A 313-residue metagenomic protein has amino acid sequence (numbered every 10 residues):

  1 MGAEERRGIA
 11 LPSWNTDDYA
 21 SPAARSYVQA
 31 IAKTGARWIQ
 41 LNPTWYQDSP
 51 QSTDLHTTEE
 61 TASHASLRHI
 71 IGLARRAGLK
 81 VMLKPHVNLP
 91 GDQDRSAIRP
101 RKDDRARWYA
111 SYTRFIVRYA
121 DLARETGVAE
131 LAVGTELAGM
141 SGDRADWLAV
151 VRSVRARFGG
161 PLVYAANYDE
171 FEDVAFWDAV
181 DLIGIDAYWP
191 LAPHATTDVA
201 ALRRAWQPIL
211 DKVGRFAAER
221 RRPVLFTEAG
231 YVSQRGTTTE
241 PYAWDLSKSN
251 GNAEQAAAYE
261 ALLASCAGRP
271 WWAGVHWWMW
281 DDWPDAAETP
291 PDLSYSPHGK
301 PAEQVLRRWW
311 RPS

Functional and structural regions predicted by a protein language model:
M1-I31: Boundary/entry segment of secreted carbohydrate-active catalytic domains
G2, Y19, P241-W244, A256-Y259 (+2 more regions): Aromatic-rich peripheral "rim/lid" segments of glycoside hydrolase catalytic domains that contact and position glycan
P12-D18, S52-H64, R101-T113, G134-S141 (+3 more regions): The substrate-binding groove and active-site-proximal loops of carbohydrate-active enzymes, especially glycoside
P22-Y27, R114-Y119, A166-A175, I209-V213 (+1 more regions): Alpha-helical scaffolding within the catalytic cores of extracellular/periplasmic polymer-degrading hydrolases
T34-T53, A65-M140, W280-W283: Substrate-binding cleft and catalytic face of glycoside hydrolase catalytic domains, especially the flexible beta-alpha
I39, A187-A201, F216-A257, W278-L293: Active-site clefts of carbohydrate-active enzymes
M82-D92, E130-G142, L148-E172, R221-A229 (+1 more regions): Aromatic-lined carbohydrate-recognition surfaces of secreted/lumenal glycan-active proteins
I116-T135, A166-R204, P223, T227-R235: Aromatic- and acid-rich polysaccharide-binding/catalytic face of secreted or lumenal carbohydrate-active enzymes
